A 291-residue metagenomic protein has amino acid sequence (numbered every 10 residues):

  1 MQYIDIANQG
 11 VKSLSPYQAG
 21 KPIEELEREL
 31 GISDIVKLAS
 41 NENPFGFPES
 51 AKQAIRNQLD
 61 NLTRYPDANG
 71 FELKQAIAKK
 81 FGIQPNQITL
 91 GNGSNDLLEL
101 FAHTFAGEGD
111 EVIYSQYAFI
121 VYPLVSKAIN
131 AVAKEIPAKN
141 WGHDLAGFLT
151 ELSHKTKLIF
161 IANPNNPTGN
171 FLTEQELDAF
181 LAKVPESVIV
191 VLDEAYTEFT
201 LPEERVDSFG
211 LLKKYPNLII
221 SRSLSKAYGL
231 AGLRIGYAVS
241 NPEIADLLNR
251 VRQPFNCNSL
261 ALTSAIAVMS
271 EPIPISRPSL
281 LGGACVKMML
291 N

Functional and structural regions predicted by a protein language model:
Q2-R64: N-terminal "arm"/small-domain region of PLP-dependent enzymes with the aminotransferase-like
G31, D60, G107, S153 (+3 more regions): Short conserved AdoMet
D34, Q84-I88, E108-E111, K155 (+2 more regions): Short acidic capping loops at alpha-helix termini that bridge into adjacent secondary structure
T63-E111: Phosphate-binding glycine-rich loop
T104-I161: PLP-dependent aminotransferase-like
L145-K155, P167-V190, E194-S225: Active-site pre-lysine segment of PLP-dependent enzymes
N217-N291: PLP-dependent aminotransferase class I/II
